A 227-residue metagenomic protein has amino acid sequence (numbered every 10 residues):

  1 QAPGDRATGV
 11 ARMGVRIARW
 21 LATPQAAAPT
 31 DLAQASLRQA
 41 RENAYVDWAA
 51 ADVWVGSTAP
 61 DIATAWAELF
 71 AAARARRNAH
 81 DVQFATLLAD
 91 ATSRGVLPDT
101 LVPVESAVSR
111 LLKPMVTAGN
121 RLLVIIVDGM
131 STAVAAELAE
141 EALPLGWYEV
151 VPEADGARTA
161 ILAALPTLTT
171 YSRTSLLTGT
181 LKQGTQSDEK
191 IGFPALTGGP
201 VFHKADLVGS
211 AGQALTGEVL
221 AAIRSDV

Functional and structural regions predicted by a protein language model:
Q1-L122, G129-V227: …; additionally, a secondary subgroup of soluble metalloenzymes is captured
